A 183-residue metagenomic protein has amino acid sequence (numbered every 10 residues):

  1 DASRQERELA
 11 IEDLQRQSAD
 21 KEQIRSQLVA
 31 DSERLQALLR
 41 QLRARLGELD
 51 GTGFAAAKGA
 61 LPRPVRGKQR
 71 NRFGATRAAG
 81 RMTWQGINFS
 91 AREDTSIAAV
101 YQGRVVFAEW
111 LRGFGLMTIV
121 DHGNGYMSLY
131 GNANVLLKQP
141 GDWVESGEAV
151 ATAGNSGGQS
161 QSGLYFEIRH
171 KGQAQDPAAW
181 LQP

Functional and structural regions predicted by a protein language model:
D1-K58: Alpha-helical oligomerization segments with coiled-coil/rod-like character
L61-P183: Catalytic cores of peptidoglycan-degrading enzymes
